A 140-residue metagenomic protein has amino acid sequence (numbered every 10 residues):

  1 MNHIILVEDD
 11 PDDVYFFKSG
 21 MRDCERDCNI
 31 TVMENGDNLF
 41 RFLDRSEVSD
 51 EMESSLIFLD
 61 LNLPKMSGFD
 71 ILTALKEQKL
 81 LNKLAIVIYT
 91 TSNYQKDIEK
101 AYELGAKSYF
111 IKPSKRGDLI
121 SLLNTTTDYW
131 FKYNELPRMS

Functional and structural regions predicted by a protein language model:
N2-D12, F17-M21, I57: Conserved acidic segment of CheY-like receiver
V32-L56, I120: Acidic, metal-coordinating helix/loop segments flanking the phosphotransfer/catalytic sites of two-component signaling
N38, S114-N124, N134-E135, M139: C-terminal output helix
L59-D60, T90: Active-site residues of response regulator receiver
P64, Y94: The feature encodes the CheY-like receiver
K65-M66, L75: Hydrophobic residue at a beta-alpha junction that N-caps the helix immediately following a catalytic beta-strand/loop
K107: Short, glycine/charged-rich "phosphate-handling" switch motifs in NTP-dependent and phosphotransfer domains
